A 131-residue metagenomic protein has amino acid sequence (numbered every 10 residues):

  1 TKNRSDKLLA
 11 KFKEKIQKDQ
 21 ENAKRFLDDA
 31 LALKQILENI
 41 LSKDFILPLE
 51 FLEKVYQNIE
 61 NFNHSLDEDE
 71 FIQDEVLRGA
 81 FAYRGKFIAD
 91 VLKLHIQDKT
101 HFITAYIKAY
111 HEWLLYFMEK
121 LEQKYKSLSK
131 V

Functional and structural regions predicted by a protein language model:
T1-V131: N-terminal subdomain
